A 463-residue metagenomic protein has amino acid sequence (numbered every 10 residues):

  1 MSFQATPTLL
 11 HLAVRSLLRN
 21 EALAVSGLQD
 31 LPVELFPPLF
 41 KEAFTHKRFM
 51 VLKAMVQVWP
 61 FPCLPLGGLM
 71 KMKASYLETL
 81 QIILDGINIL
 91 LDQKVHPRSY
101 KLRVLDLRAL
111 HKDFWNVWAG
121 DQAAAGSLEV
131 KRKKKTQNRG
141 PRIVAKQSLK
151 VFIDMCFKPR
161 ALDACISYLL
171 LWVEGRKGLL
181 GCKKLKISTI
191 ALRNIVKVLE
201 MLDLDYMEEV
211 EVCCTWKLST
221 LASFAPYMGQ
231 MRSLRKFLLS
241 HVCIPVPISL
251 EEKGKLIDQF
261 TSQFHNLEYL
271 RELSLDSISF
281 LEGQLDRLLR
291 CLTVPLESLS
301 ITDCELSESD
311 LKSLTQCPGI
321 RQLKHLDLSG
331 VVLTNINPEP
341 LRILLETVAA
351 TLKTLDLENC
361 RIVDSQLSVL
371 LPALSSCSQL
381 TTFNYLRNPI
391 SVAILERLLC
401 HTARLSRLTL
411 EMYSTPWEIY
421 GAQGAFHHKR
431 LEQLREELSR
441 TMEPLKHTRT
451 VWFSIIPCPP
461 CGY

Functional and structural regions predicted by a protein language model:
M1-L218, C243, L386, W417 (+1 more regions): Cullin-RING E3 adaptor/co-adaptor recruitment helices
M1-T6, L333-R342: Charged, low-complexity intrinsically disordered regulatory segments in eukaryotic signaling
L18, A22, F36, F40 (+24 more regions): Short amphipathic alpha-helices and their capping/turn residues within compact interaction modules
R19-L23, V33, R48, D113-W115 (+9 more regions): Short, solvent-exposed loop/turn at the beta-strand->alpha-helix junction within individual leucine-rich repeat
K53-D92, M228, L234-K236, I244-L275 (+3 more regions): Helix-rich alpha-solenoid scaffolding regions
L64-G67, Y100-R108, M155, G178-S188 (+8 more regions): Conserved hydrophobic beta-strand positions in leucine-rich repeat
I153-F157, Y168-V173, C182-I187, L192-E200 (+9 more regions): Extended amphipathic alpha-helical scaffolding regions
K197-L202, A222-M231, I248-L267, L285-P295 (+7 more regions): A structural signal for leucine-rich repeat
